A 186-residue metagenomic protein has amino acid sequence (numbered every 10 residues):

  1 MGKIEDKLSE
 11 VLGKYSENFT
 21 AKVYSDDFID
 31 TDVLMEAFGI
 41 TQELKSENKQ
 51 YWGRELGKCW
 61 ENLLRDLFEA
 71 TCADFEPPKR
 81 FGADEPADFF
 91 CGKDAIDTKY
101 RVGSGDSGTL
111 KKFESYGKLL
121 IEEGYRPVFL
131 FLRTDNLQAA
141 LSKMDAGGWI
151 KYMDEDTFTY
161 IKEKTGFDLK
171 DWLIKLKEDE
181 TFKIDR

Functional and structural regions predicted by a protein language model:
M1-L67: Interdomain/boundary linker segments immediately adjacent to catalytic/signaling cores
E55, C59, L63, D84 (+1 more regions): Short, well-structured alpha-helical interface segments that form or flank functional binding sites
L64-E69, F89-C91: Alpha-helix C-terminal capping segments
E69-D74, E122: Secondary-structure boundary elements
D74-F90: Active-site metal-binding core of divalent-cation-utilizing nuclease and nuclease-like domains
F89-Y100: Conserved catalytic cores of phosphodiester-cleaving nucleases, focusing on short active-site segments
Y100-D154: Catalytic cores of nucleic-acid endonucleases
L132-R186: Domain-level recognition of nuclease-like catalytic cores that cleave nucleotide substrates
